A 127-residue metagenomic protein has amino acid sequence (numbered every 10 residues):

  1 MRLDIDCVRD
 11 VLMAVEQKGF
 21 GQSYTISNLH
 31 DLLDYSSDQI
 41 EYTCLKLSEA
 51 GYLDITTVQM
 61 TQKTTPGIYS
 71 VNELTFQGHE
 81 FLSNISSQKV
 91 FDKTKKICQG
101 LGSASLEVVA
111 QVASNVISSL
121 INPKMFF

Functional and structural regions predicted by a protein language model:
R2-L32: Short amphipathic alpha-helical interface segments
I5-R9, E41, N72, F76: Non-catalytic, well-ordered alpha-helical scaffold segments
V15-K18, L47, L82-I85: Generic structural signal for hydrophobic core residues of well-folded globular domains
Q39-G51: Basic amphipathic alpha-helical segments that dock to polyanions
S48-M60: A short, conserved structural fragment
T65-I97: Short, amphipathic alpha-helical interaction segments positioned at domain boundaries
V90-F127: Membrane-inserting effector segments that mediate pore formation, membrane fusion, or transient membrane insertion
